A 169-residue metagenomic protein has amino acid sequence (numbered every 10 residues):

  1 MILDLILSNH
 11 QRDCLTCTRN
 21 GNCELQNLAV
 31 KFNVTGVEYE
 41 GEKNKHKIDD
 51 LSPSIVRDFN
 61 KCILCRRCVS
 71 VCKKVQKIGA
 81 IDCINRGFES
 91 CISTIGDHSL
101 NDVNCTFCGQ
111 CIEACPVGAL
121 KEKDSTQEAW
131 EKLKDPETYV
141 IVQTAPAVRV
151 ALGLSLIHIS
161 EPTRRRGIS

Functional and structural regions predicted by a protein language model:
M1-F107, E113, L120-K132, T138-Y139: Fe-S ferredoxin-like electron-transfer domains and their immediately adjacent linker/connector regions across
E89-C91, V148-L152: Flexible loop/turn segments at secondary-structure boundaries
N101, A151-L154: A generic structural signal for short coil/turn motifs at secondary-structure boundaries
C115-P116, G153: Short, basic, glycine/proline-bearing loop/turn elements
K121-K123, V140-V150, R164-R165: Core AdoMet radical
I157-S169: Single conserved hydrophobic/aromatic residue that forms the stacking wall/gate of nucleotide- or nucleobase-binding
